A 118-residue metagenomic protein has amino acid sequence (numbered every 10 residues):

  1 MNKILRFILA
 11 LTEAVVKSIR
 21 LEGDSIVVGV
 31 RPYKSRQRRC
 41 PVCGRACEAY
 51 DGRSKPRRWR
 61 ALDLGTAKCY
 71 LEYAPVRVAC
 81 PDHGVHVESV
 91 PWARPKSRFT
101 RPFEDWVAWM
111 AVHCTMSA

Functional and structural regions predicted by a protein language model:
M1-V27, P32-Q37, R45: Long C-terminal interaction/binding lobes of large macromolecular proteins
K17-V28, K55-K68: Short Cys/His-rich Zn2+-coordinating modules
V28, C40, C80: Short, conserved catalytic/metal-binding motifs centered on acidic residues
Q37-R38, R77: Residues immediately within or flanking Cys/His clusters that coordinate Zn2+ in small zinc-binding modules
V42-E48: Short Gly/aromatic-enriched secondary-structure transition segments
G44, R58-A118: Short, positively charged, Gly/Tyr-enriched micro-motifs that form contact patches at catalytic or ligand/partner
E48-S54: Compact nucleic-acid interaction/catalytic patches
